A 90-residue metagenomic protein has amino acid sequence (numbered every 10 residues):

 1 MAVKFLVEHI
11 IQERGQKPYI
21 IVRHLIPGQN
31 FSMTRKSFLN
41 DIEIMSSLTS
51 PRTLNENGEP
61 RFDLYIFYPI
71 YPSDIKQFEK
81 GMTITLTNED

Functional and structural regions predicted by a protein language model:
A2-F31, S37-D90: Beta-strand/loop-dominated core regions that host nucleotide or nucleotide-derived cofactor-binding catalytic loops
